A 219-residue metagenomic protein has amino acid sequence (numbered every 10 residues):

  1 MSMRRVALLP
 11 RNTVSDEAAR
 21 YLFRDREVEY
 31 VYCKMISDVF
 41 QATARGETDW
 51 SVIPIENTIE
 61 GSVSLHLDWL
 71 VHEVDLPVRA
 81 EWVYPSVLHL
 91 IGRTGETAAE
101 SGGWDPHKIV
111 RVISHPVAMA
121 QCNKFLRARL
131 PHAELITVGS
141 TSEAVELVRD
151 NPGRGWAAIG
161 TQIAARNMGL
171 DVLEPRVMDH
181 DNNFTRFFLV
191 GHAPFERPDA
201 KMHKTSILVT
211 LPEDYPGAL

Functional and structural regions predicted by a protein language model:
M1-L219: Domain-level signature for soluble enzymes in the chorismate/prephenate branch of the shikimate pathway
